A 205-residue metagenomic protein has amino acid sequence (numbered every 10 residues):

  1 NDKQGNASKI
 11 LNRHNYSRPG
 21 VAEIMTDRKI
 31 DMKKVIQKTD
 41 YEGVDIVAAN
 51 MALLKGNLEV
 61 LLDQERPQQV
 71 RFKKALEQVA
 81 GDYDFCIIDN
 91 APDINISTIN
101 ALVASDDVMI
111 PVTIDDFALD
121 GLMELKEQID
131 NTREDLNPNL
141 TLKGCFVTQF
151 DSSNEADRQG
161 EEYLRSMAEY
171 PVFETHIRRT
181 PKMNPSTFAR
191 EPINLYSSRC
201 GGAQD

Functional and structural regions predicted by a protein language model:
N1-D205: P-loop NTP-binding core
